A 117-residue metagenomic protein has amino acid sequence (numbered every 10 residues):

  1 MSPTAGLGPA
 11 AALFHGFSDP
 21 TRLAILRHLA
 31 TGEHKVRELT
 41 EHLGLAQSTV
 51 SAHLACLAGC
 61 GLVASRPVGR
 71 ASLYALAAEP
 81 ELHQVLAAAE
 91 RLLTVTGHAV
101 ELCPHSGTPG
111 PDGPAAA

Functional and structural regions predicted by a protein language model:
M1-P9, R27, E79-A117: Amphipathic alpha-helical dimerization/coiled-coil segments that flank or bridge DNA-binding/regulatory modules
G8-T49, R70-E81: N-terminal helix-turn-helix DNA-binding core of bacterial DNA-binding proteins
E38, R66-P67, L102: A generic structural-conservation signal
E41, A52, A58-G59: Alpha-helical residues within the helix-turn-helix
A58-G69, A75: Beta-hairpin "wing" of winged helix-turn-helix
